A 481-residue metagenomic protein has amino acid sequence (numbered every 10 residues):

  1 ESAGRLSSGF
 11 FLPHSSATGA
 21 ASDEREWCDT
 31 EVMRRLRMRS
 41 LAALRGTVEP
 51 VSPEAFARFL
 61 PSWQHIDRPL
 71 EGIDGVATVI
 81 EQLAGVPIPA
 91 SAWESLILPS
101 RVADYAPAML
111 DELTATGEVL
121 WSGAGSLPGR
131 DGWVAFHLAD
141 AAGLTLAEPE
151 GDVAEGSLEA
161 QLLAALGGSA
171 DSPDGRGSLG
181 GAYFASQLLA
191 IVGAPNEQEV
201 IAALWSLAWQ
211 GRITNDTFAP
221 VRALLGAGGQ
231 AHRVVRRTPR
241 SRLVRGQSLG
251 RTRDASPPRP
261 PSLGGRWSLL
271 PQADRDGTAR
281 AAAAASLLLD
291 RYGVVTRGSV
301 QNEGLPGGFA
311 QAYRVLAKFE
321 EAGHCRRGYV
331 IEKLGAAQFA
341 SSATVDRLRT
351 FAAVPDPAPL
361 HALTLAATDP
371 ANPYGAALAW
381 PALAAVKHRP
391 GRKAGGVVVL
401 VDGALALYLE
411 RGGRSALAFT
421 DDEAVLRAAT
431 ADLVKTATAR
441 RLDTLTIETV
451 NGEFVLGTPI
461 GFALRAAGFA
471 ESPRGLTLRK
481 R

Functional and structural regions predicted by a protein language model:
E1-R481: Long, charged, low-complexity, helical-prone intrinsically disordered regions
